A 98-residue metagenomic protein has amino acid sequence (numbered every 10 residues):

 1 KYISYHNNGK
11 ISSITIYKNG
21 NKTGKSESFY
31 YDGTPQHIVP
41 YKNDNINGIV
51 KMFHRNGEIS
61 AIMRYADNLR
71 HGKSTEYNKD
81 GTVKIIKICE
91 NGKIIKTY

Functional and structural regions predicted by a protein language model:
K1-Y98: Glycine/tyrosine- and acidic-biased, solvent-exposed loop/turn segments at the edges of beta-strands
